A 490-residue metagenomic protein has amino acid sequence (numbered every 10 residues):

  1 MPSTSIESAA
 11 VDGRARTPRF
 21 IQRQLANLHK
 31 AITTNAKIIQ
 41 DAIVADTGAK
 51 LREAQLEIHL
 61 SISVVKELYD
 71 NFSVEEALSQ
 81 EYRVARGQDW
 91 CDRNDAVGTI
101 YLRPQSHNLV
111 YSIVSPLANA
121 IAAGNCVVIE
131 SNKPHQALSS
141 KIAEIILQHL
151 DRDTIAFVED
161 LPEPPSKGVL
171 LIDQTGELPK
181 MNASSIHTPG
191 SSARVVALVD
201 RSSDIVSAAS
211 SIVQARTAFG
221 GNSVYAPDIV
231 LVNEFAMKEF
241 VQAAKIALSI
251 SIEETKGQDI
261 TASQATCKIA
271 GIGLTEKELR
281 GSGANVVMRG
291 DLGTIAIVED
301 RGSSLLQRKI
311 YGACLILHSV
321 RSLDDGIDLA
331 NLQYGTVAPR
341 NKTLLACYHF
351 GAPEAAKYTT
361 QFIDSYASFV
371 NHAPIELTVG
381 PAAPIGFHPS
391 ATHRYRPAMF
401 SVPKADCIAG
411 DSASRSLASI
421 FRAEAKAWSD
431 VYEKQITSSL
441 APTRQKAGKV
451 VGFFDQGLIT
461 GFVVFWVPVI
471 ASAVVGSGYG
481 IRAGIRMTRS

Functional and structural regions predicted by a protein language model:
M1-G98, N119, S414-G461, F465 (+2 more regions): N-terminal Rossmann-like NAD(P)+-binding subdomain of aldehyde/semialdehyde dehydrogenases
S8-R14, L231-V232, A296-I297, I310-R321 (+2 more regions): Short, well-ordered beta-strand elements within core beta-sheets of diverse protein domains
P18-F20, L323, I327-I420, G461 (+2 more regions): C-terminal core of ALDH-fold dehydrogenases
H29-I32, A36, T47, V65 (+6 more regions): Structural signal for hydrophobic packing residues in well-ordered secondary-structure cores of soluble enzyme domains
Y82-T217, L231, V469-R486: Rossmann-like NAD(P) dinucleotide-binding subdomain of oxidoreductase/dehydrogenase enzymes
I145-L150, E177-R301, V370: ALDH superfamily catalytic-core signature
I155-L161, L315-S322: Short acidic-hydrophobic, aromatic-tinged amphipathic segments that line or gate anion-handling sites
F157-V158, G168-T175, I186, V286-R289 (+3 more regions): Short, hydrophobic beta-strand segments that form beta-sheet elements in well-ordered domains
